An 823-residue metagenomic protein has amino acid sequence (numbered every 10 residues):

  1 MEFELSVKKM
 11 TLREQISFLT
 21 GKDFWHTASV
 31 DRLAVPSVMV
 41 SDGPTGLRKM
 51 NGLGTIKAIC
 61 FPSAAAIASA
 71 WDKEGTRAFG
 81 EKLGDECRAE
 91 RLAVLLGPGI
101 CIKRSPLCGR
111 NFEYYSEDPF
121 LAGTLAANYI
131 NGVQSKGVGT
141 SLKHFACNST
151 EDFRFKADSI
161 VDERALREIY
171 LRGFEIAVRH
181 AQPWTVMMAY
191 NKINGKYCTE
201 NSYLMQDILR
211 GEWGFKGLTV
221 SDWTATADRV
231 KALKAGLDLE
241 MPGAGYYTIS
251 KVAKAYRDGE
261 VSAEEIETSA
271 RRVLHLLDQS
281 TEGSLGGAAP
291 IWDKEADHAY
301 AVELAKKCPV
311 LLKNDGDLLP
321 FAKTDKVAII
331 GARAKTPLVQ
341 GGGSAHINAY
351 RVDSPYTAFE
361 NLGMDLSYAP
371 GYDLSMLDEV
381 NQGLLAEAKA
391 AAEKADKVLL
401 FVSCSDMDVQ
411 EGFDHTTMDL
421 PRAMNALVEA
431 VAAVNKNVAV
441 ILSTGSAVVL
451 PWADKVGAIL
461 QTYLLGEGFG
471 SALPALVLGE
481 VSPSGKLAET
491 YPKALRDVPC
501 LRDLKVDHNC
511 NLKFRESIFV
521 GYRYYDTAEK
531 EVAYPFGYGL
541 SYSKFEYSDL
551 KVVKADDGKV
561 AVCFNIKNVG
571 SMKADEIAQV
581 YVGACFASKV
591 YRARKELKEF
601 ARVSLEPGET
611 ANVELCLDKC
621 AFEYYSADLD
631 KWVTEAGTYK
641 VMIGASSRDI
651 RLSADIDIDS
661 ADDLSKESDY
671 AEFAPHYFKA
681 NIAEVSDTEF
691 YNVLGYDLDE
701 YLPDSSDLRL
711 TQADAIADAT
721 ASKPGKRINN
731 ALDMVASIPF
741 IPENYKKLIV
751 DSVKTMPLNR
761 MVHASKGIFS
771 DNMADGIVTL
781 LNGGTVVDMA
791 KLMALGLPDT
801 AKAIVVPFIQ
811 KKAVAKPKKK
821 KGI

Functional and structural regions predicted by a protein language model:
M1-Y624, T638-I643, S647, M761 (+1 more regions): Glycoside hydrolase catalytic-domain context in secreted enzymes
K619-K666: Terminal connector regions
S647-R648, A654-N730: Charged, amphipathic alpha-helical linkers/stalks
F690, D697, Y701-Q810, P817-K820: Zn2+-dependent metallopeptidase catalytic domains
